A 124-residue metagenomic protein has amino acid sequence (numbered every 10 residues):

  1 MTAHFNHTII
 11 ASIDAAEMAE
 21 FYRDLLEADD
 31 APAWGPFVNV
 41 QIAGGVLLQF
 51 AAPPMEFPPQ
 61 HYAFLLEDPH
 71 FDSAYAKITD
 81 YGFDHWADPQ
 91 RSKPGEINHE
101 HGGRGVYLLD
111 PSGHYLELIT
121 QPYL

Functional and structural regions predicted by a protein language model:
T2, I9-L47, P54-M55: Core segments of cupin and vicinal oxygen chelate
T2-H4, M55-P59, H99-E100: Short glycine-enriched loop/turn motifs at secondary-structure junctions
H7, E117: Short catalytic micro-motifs in class I SAM-dependent methyltransferases
T8, Y62: Hydrophobic adenine-recognition pocket in adenosine-nucleotide-binding enzymes
F64-Y115, Y123: Vicinal oxygen chelate
